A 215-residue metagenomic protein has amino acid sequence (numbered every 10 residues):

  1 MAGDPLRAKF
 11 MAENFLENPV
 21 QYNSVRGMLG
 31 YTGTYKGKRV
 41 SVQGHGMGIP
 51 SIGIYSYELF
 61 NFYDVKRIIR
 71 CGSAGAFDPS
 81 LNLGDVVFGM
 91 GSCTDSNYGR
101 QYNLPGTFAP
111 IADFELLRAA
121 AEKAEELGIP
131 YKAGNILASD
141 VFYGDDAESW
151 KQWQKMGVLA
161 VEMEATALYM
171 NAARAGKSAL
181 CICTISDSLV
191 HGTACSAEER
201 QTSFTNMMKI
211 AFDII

Functional and structural regions predicted by a protein language model:
M1-R118: Metabolite-binding pocket within alpha/beta catalytic cores that recognizes anionic/polar moieties
P5, G75, L137-F142, A167 (+1 more regions): Glycine-rich beta-alpha junction loops
N61, D145, R174, I182 (+2 more regions): Expand to "…catalyze enediolate/carbanion chemistry for C-C bond making/breaking, isomerization, decarboxylation
T107-M156: Active-site rim beta-loop-alpha module in soluble metabolic enzymes
A119-L127, N171, I210-I214: Generic non-transmembrane alpha-helical segments
A147-L180, T184-S186: A C-terminal functional module that forms or caps the active site or interfaces directly with catalytic machinery
L189-I215: His/Asp/Glu-rich mid-to-C-terminal helical/loop segments that flank catalytic regions of hydrolases
